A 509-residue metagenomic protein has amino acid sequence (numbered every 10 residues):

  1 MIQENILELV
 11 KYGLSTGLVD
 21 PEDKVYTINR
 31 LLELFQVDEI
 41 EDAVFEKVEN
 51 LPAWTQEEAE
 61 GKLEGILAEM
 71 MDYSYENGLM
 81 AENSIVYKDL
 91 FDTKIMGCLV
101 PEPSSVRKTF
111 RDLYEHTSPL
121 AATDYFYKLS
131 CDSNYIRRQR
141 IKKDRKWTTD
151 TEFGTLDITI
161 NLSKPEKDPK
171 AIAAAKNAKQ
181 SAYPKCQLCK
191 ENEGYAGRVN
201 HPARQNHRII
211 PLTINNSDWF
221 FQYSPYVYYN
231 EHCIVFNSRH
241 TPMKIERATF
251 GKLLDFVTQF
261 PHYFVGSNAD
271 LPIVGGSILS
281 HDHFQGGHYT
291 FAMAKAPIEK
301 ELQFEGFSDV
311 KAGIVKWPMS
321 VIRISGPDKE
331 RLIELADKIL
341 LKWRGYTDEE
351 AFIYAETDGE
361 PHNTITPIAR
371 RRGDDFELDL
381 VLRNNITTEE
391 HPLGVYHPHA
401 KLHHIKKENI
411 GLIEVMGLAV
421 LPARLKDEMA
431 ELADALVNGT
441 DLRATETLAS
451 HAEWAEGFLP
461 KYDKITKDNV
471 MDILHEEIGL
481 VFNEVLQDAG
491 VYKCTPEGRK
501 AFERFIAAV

Functional and structural regions predicted by a protein language model:
M1-V235, R239-P242, P318, L332-A336 (+2 more regions): Active-site microenvironments that recognize anionic phosphate/pyrophosphate groups
N206-I210, S238-V265: Helical scaffold of the NTase/Pol beta-like nucleotidyltransferase catalytic core
A248, V257-S280, G286-L340, R344-T347: Catalytic or ion-translocation cores adjacent to nucleophile or general acid/base/metal-coordination motifs in diverse
